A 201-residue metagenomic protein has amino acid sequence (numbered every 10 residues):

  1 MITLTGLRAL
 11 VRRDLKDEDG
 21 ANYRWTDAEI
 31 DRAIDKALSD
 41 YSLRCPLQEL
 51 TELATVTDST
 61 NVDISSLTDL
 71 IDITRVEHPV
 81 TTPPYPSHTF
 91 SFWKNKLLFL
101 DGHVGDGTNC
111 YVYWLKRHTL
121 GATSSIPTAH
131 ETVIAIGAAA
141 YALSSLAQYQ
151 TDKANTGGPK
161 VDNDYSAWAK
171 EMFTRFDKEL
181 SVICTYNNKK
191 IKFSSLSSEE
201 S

Functional and structural regions predicted by a protein language model:
M1-R13, E29-P46, T82-S201: Internal mixed-charge
R12-N22: Structural recognition of short helix-loop-helix hairpins that underlie histone-fold modules
G20-Y23, G121-T123: A generic structural signal for short coil/turn motifs at secondary-structure boundaries
A21-N61: N-terminal interaction modules that seed assembly of large macromolecular complexes
E52-T68, L120-T128: Surface-exposed ligand/attachment interfaces on beta-rich extracellular proteins
V56-S59, V80, Q150: Polar, enzyme-active/binding microenvironments
D63-T82: Solvent-exposed beta-hairpin/edge-strand motifs
